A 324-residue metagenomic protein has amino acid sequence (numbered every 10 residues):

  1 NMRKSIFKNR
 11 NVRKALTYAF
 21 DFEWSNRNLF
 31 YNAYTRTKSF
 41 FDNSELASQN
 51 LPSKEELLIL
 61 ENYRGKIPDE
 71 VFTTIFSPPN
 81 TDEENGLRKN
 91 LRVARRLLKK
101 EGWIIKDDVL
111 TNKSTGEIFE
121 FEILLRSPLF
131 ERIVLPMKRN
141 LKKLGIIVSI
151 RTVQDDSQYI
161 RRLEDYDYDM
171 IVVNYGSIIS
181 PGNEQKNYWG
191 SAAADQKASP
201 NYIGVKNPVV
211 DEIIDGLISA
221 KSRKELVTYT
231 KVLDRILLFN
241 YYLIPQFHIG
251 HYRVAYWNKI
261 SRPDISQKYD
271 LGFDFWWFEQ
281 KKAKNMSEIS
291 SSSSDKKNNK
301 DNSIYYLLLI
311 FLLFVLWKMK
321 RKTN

Functional and structural regions predicted by a protein language model:
N1-K4, F72: Periplasmic solute-binding protein
M2, N32, L125-S127, T152-Q154 (+1 more regions): A mature extracytoplasmic/lumenal domain signature
R3-V12, I104, A220: Short helix-loop capping/hinge motifs at secondary-structure junctions, enriched in acidic/polar residues
R10, L91-E122: Immediate post-signal peptide segment of exported/extracytoplasmic ligand-binding proteins
T17-P78, R92-R95, L129-R139, R161-T323: Detector for C-terminal structural segments
E117-S127, V148-R151, D169: Short, well-ordered beta-strand elements
M137-I147: Short alpha-helix C-terminal cap/hinge motif
I150-R161: Short helix-initiation/N-cap motifs at beta->coil->alpha
